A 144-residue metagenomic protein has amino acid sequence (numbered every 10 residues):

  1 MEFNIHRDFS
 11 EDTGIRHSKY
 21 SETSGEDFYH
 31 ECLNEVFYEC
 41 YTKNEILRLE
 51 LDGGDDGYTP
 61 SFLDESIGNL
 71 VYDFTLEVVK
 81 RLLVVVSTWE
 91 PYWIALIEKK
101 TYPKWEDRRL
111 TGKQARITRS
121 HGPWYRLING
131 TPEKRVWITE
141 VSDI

Functional and structural regions predicted by a protein language model:
E2: Active-site cores of enzymes that catalyze phosphoryl transfer or operate on phosphate-rich substrates
I5: Hydrophobic residues at beta-strand termini and immediately following loops that shape nucleotide-binding pockets
D8-K99: Amphipathic alpha-helical interaction surfaces in cytosolic regulatory modules
A95, K99-I144: A cross-taxonomic marker for long C-terminal extensions/tails that follow the last structured domain
